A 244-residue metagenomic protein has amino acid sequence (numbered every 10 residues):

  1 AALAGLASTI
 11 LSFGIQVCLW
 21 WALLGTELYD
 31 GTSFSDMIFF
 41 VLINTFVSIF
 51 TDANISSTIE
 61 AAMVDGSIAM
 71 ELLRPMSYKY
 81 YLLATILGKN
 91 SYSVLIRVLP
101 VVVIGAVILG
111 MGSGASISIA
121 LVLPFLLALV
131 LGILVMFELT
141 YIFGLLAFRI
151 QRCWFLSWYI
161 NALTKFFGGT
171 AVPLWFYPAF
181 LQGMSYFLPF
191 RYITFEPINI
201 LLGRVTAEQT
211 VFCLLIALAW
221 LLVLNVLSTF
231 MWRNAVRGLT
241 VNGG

Functional and structural regions predicted by a protein language model:
A1-F13, A84-S93, C213-A217: Alpha-helical segments in transporter systems
L6-F46, T206-T210: Transmembrane helix-boundary elements of multi-pass transport/secretion proteins, especially ABC-type permease modules
T9-F13, T45, I49, T58 (+6 more regions): Residue-level hotspots within the lipid-embedded alpha helices of multi-pass solute transporters
D36-V101: Hydrophobic alpha-helical transmembrane segments of multi-pass membrane transport proteins
F46-S56, I133-L145, L163-A171, N225-A235: Transmembrane alpha-helical segments that form the membrane-embedded catalytic/substrate-channel core of multi-pass
N90-S157, E208-S228: Alpha-helical transmembrane segments and their short interhelical loops
F143-I200: Transmembrane helix segments
L201-R204, I216-G244: Junction motif at the cytosolic side of a transmembrane helix
